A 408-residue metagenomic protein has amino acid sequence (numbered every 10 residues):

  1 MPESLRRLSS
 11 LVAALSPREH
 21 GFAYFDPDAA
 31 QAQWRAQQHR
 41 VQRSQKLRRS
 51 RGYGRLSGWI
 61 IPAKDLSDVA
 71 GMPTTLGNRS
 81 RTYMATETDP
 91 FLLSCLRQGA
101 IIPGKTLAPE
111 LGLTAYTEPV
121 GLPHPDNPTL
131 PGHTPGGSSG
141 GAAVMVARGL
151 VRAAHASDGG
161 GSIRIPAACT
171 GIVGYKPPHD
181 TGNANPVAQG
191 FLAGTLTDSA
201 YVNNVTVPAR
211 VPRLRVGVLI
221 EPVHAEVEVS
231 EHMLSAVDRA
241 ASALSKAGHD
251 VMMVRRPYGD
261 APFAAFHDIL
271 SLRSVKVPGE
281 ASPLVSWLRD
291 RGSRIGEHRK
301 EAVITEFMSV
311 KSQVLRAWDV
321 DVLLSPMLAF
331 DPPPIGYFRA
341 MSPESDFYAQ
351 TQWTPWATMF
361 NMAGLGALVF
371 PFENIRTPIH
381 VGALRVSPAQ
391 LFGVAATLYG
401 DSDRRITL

Functional and structural regions predicted by a protein language model:
M1-R51, V205-T354, M362, G400-L408: Amidase signature
Q31-L56, T82-A85, T114-P135, S139: Flexible, acidic active-site loops/lids enriched in D/E/S/T/G that coordinate Mg2+ and/or position polar
L47-A70, I102-K105, L323-M327: ATP-grasp fold ATP-binding core
R55-F91: Enzymes and membrane/adaptor proteins characterized by extended Gly/Ser/Thr/Asp/Glu-rich, aromatic-dotted
S80-T86, T129-H133, P343-P355: A short acidic, glycine-rich active-site loop that binds or catalyzes chemistry on phosphate/adenosine moieties
E87-N203, G366-P378: Short glycine/serine-rich loop segments
S94, A143-M145, A243, T358-N361: Hydrophobic/aromatic ligand-binding patch that stacks against planar heteroaromatic rings of cofactors or nucleotides
I375-G393: Short, well-ordered beta-strand elements
